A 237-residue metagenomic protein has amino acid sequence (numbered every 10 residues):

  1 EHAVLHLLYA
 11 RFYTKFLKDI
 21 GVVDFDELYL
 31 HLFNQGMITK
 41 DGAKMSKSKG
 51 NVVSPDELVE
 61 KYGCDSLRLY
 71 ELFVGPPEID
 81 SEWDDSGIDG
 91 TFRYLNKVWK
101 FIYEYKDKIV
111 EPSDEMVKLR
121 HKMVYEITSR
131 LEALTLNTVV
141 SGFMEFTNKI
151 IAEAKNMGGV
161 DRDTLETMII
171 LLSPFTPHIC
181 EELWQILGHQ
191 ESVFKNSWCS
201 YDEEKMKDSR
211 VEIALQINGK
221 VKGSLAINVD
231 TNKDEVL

Functional and structural regions predicted by a protein language model:
E1-P77: Alpha-helical recognition segments enriched in aromatics with Gly/Pro capping that present substrate-recognition
Y9, Y13, M168, I179-C180 (+1 more regions): Generic structural signal for hydrophobic residues
F25, E57-A226: Helix-rich, typically C-terminal accessory recognition domains appended to large enzymatic cores
T39, K220-K222, N232: Generic "edge-of-domain/loop-turn" microfeature
T39-D41, M45, V52, T138 (+4 more regions): A broad, structure-centric signal for solvent-exposed, well-ordered loop/edge residues that line or flank functional
G50, A226-N228: Residue-level structural signal for beta-strand termini and adjacent loop
V229-L237: A short, contiguous, amphipathic alpha-helix enriched in charged residues
